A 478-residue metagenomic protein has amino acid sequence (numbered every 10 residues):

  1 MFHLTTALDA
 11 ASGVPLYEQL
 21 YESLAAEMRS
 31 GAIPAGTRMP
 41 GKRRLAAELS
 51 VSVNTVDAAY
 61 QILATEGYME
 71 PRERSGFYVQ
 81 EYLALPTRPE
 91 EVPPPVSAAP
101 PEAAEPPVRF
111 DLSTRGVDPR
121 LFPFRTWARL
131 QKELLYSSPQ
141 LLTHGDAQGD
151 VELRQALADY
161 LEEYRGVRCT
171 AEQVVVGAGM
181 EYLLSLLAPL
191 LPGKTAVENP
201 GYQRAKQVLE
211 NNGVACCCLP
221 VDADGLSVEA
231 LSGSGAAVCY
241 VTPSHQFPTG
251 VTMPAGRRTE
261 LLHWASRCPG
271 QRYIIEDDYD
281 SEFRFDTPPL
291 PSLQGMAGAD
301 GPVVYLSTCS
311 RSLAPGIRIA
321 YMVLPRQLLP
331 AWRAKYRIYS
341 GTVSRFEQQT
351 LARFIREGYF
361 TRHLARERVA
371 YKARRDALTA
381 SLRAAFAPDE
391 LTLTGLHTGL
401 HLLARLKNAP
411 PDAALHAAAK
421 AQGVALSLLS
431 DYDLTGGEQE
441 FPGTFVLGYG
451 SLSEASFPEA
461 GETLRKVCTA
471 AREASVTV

Functional and structural regions predicted by a protein language model:
M1-K132, P139-L142, Q327-L328, R333 (+9 more regions): N-terminal basic, amphipathic alpha-helical segments
R74, M296-A331: Active-site PLP attachment segment
L112, I274-I275: Residue-level marker for buried hydrophobic side chains located in beta-strands that build the well-ordered beta-sheet
V117, S244-Q246, R311: Short glycine-rich anion-binding loops that position phosphate/pyrophosphate groups of nucleotides and phosphorylated
Q131-L134, Q140-Q271, E282, D286-A299 (+2 more regions): Conserved core of the PLP fold type I
